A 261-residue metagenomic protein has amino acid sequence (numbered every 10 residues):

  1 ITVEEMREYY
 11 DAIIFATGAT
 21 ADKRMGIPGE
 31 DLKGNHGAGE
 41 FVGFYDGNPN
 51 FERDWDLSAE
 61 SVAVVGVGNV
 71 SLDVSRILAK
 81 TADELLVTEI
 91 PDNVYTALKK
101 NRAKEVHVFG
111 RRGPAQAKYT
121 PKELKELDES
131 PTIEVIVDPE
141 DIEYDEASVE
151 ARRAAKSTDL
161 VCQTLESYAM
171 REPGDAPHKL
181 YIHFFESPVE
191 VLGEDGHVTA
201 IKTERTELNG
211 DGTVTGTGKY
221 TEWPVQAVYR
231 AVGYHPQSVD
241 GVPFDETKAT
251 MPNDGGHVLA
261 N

Functional and structural regions predicted by a protein language model:
I1-L32, H183, V189-K202: Feature captures the FAD/FMN-dependent oxidoreductase FAD-binding
E5-A12, L57-A59, T215-Q226: Core beta-strand elements of the Rossmann-like FAD/NAD(P) dinucleotide-binding domain in flavoenzyme oxidoreductases
E8, E30, L57, N101-K104 (+2 more regions): Structured loop/turn residues at beta-strand edges in well-structured enzyme cores
A12, A16-K23, E30, G39 (+4 more regions): Glycine-/small-residue-rich beta->alpha transition segments that form the dinucleotide
D22-K100, E246-A260: Glycine-rich dinucleotide-binding loop and its adjacent helix/turn
K33-E52, V191-H197, N209-N261: FAD-site-proximal beta/loop scaffold in flavoenzymes
L72, R76-T221, P252-H257: Dinucleotide-binding/catalytic capping subdomain of oxidoreductase cores
